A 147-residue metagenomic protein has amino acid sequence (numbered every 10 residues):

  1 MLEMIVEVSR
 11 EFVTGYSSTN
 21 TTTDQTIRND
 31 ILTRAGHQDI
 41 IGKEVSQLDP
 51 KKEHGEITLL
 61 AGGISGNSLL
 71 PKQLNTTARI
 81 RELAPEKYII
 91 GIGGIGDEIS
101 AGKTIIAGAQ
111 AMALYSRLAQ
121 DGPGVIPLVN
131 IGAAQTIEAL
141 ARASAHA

Functional and structural regions predicted by a protein language model:
M1-V6, D97-A101: Short, acidic/polar
M4-E86, D121, V125: Glycine/Thr-rich beta-alpha phosphate-binding loop at enzyme active sites
G15-T22, G94-I95, S100-N130: Glycine-rich phosphate-binding active-site loops on the catalytic face of alpha/beta enzymes
S65-L69, I90-G94, Y115: Glycine- and other small-residue-rich loops at beta-strand/loop junctions that grip anionic moieties
R81, K87-G96: Glycine-rich adenosine-cofactor-binding loop
P127-A147: Extended, intrinsically disordered, low-complexity segments
